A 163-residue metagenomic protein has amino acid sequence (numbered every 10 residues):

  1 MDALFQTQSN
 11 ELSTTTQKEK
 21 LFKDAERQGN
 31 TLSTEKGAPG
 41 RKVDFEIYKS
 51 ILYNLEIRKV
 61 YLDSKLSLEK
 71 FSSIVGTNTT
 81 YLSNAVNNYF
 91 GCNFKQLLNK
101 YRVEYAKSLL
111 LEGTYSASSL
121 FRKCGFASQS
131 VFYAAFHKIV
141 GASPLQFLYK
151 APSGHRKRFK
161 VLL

Functional and structural regions predicted by a protein language model:
A3-S119, A135, L145, A151-H155 (+1 more regions): Membrane-proximal linker segments that couple transmembrane helices to downstream signaling/catalytic modules
T77, F126-A127: The short coil/loop that forms the "turn" connecting the two helices of the helix-turn-helix
R122: Cysteine protease catalytic core and zymogen-processing segment of caspase-like enzymes
F126, F136-H137: Conserved acetyl-CoA-binding loop of GNAT-fold acetyltransferases
F132: Binding-interface segments
